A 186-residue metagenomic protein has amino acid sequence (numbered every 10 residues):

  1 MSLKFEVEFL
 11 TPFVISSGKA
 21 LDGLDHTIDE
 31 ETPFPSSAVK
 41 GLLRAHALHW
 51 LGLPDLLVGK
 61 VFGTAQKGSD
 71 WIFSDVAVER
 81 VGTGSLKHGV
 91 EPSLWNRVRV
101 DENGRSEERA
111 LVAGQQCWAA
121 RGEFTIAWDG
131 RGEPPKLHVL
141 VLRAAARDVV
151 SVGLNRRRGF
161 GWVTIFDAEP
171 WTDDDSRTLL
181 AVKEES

Functional and structural regions predicted by a protein language model:
M1-S186: Small/polar/charged residue-enriched interaction surfaces, especially the RNA/DNA-contacting tracks of RNP/CRISPR
